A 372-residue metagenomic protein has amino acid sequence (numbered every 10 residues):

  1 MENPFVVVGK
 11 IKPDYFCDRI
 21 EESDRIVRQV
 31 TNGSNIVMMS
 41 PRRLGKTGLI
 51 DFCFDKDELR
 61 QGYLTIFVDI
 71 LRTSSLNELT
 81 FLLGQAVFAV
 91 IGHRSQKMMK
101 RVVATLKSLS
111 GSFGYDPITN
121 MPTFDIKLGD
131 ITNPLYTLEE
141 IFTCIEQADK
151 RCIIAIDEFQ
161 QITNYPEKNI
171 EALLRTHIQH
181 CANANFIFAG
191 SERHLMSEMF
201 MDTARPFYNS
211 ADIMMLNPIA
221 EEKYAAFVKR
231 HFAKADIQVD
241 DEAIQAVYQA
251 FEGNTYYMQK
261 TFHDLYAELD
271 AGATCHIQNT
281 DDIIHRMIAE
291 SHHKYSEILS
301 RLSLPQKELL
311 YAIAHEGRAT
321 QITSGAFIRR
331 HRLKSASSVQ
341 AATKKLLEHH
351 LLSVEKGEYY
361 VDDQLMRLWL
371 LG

Functional and structural regions predicted by a protein language model:
M1-I36, P41, L59, S353 (+1 more regions): A short, basic N-terminal segment
E2-P4, A289, H293-G372: C-terminal leucine-rich, beta-strand-based interaction scaffolds used for sensing/assembly
V30-T31, E252, Y266, Y311-R318: Short, locally clustered residues in the helix-turn-helix/winged-helix DNA-binding domain
M39-L44, G48-I153, S337: P-loop NTPase nucleotide-binding core
R72, D212-K223: Conserved AAA+ ATPase "SRH/arginine-finger" region at the nucleotide-binding site
F124-E192, M201: Conserved Walker B catalytic segment
R193-A211: Short regulatory helix/loop adjacent to the ATP-binding pocket of P-loop NTPases
A225, K229-H293, L304: Amphipathic alpha-helical "lid/sensor" segments that cap RecA-like P-loop NTPase cores
